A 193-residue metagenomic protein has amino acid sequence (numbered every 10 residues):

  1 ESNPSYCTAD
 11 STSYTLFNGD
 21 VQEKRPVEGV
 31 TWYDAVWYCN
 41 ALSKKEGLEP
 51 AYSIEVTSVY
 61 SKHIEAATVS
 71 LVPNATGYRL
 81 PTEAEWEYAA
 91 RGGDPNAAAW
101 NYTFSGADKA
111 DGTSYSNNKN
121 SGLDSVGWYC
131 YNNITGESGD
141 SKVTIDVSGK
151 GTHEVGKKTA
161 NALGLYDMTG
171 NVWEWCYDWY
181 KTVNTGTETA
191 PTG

Functional and structural regions predicted by a protein language model:
E1-L123, Y180-T185: Active-site microenvironments of metalloenzymes and redox enzymes
R25, T189-G193: Short, intrinsically disordered, charge-balanced linker/junction segments flanking boundaries in proteins
P26-G29, R79-P81, E87-Y88, G127 (+3 more regions): Structural recognition of the beta-strand scaffold that forms the well-ordered cores of secreted hydrolase catalytic
T31-D34, A84-E85, C130-N133, T159-A162 (+1 more regions): Short, flexible loop/turn elements at secondary-structure junctions
A67-P73, N120-T169, E188: Short, well-ordered junction/capping motifs at the entry into regular secondary structure
P95, N132-T135, T169-V172, W179-K181: Short loop/turn segments at secondary-structure transitions that flank enzyme active sites
A98-W100, E174-W175, G193: Short, low-complexity, polar/charged sequence segments that are solvent-exposed and flexible
A110, S116, Y131, M168 (+1 more regions): Short, electropositive, low-hydrophobicity segments enriched in small/polar residues
